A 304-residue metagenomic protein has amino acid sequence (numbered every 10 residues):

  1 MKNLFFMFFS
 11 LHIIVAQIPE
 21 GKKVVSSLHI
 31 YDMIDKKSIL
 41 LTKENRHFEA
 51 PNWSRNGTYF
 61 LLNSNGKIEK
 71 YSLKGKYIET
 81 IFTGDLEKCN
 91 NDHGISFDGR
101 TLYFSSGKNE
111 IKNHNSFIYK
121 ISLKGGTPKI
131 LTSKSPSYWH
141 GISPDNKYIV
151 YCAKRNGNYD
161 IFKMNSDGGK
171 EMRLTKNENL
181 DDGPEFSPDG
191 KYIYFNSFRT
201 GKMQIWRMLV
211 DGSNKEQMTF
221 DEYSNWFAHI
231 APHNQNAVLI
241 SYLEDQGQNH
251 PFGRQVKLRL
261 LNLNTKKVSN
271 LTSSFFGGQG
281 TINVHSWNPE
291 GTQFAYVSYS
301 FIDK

Functional and structural regions predicted by a protein language model:
M1-E20: Bacterial Sec-dependent N-terminal signal peptides
Q17-K304: Sequence signature of WD/YWTD-type beta-propeller architectures
